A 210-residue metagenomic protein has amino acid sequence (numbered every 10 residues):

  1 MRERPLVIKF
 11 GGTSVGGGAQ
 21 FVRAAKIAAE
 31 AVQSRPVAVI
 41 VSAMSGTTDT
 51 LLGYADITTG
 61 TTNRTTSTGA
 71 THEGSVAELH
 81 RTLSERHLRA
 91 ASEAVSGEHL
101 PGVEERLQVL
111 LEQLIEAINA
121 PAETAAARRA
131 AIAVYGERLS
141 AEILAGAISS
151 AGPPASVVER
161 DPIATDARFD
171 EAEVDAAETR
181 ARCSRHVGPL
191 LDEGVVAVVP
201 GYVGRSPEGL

Functional and structural regions predicted by a protein language model:
M1-L210: Nucleotide/pyrophosphate-binding catalytic subdomain
